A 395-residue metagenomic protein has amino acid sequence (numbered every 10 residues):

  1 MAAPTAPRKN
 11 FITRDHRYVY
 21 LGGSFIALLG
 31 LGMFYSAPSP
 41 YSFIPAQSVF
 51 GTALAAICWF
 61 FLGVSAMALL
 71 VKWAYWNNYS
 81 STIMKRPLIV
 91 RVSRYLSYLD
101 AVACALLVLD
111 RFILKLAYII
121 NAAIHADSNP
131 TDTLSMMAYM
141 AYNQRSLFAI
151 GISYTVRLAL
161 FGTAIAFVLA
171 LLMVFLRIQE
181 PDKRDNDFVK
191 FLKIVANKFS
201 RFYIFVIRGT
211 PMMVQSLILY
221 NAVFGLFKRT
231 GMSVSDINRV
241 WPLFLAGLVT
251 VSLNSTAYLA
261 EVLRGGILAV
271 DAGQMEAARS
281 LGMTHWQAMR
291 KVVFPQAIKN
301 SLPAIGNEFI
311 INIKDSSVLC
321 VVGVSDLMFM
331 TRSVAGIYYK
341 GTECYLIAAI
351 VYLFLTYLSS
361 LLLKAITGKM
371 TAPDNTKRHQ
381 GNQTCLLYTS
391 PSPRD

Functional and structural regions predicted by a protein language model:
A2-S390: Transmembrane alpha-helices and adjacent helix-loop boundaries
P391-D395: A short, hydrophobic C-terminal helix/tail in secreted or cell-surface proteins
